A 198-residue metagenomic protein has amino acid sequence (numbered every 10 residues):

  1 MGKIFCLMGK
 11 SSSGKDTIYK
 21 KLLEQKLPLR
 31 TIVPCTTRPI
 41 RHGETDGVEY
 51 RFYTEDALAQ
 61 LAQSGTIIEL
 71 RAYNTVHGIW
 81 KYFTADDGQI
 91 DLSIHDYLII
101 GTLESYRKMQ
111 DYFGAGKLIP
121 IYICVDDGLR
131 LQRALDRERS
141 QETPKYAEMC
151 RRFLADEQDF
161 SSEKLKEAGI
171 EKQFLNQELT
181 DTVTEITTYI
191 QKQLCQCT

Functional and structural regions predicted by a protein language model:
M1-I4, I94-H95: Pre-Walker A (Motif I) flank of P-loop NTPase domains
L7: Hydrophobic anchor at the beta1->P-loop junction of P-loop NTPases
K10: P-loop (Walker A) phosphate-binding loop of NTP-binding proteins
K15-D16: Walker A/P-loop
L27-R41: Short beta-strand-centered segment that lines the nucleotide-binding/catalytic pocket of NTP-utilizing
R38-Y97, G101-L103: ATP-dependent small-molecule kinase phosphotransfer cores that center on conserved nucleotide phosphate-binding segments
D96-T102, F113-R137: Conserved phosphate-donor/acceptor-positioning beta-strand/loop module used by diverse small-molecule
R139-Y189: Small-molecule kinase domains that catalyze NTP-dependent phosphoryl transfer to phosphate-bearing small molecules
